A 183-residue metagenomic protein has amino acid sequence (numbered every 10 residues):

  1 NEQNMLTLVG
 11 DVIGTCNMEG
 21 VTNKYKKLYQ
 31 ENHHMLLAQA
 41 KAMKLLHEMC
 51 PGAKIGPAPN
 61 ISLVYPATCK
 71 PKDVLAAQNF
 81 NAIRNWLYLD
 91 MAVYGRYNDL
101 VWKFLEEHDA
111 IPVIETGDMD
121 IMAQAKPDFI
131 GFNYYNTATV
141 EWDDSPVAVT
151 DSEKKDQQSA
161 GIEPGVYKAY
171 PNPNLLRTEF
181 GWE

Functional and structural regions predicted by a protein language model:
N1-E183: Active-site region of glycoside hydrolase catalytic domains
